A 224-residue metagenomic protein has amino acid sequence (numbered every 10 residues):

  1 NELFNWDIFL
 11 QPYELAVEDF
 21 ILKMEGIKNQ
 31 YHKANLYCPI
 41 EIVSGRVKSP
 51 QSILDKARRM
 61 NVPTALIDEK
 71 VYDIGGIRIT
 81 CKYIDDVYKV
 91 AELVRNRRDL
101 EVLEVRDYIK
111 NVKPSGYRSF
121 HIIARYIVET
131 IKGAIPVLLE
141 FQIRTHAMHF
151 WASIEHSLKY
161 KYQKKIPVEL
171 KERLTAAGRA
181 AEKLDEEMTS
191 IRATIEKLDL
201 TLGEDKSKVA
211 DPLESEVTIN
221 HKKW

Functional and structural regions predicted by a protein language model:
N1-Y31, L139-W224: An acidic, glycine-/histidine-flanked metal-binding catalytic module
F4-D7, Q11, V71, T80-D85: Amphipathic alpha-helical interface elements
F9, Y13, V17, P50 (+2 more regions): Generic alpha-helical secondary structure
A16-N35, E69-K82: N-terminal short leaders/motifs
V17, I21, E25, L54 (+2 more regions): Generic solvent-exposed, charged/amphipathic alpha-helical segments that serve as macromolecular interface scaffolds
Q30-H32, V62, R98-L103: Short secondary-structure junctions
L36-G76: A glycine-rich, hydrophobic loop/mini-helix early in the fold
D68, C81-S190: Long beta-strand-rich cores associated with HINT superfamily self-processing modules
